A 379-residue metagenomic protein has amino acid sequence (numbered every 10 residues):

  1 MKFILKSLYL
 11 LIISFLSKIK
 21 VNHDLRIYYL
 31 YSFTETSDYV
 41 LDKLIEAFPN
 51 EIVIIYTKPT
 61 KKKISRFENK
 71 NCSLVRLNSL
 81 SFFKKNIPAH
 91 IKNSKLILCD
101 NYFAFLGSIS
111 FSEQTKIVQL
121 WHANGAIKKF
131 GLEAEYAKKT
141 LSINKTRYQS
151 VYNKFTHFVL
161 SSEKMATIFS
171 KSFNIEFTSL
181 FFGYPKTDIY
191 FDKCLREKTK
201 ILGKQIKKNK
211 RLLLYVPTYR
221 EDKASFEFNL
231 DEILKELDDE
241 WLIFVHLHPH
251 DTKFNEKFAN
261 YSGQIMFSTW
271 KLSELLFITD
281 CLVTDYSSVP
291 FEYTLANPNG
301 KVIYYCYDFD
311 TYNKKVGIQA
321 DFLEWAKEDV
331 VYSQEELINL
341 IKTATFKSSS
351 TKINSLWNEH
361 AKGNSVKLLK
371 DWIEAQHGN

Functional and structural regions predicted by a protein language model:
M1-K85, L96: N-terminal pre-catalytic "stem/leader" segment of glycosyltransferase-like enzymes
T36-F48, S172, S179-K257, D329-V331: Conserved catalytic-core segment of nucleotide-activated headgroup transferases in glycan assembly
C72-L141: Extended catalytic core of nucleotide-activated donor transferases of GT-like folds
L77-I91, P249-F291: Donor nucleotide-activated moiety binding/catalytic core segment of transferases that use nucleotide-activated donors
L96-F103, S108-S110, Q114-W121, T269-K315: A donor-sugar binding/catalytic signature common to diverse glycosyltransferases and related nucleotide-sugar
S112-F181, P185-I189: Active-site-proximal region of nucleotide-activated glycan assembly enzymes, centered on histidine/acidic-rich loops
Y261, C281, Y286-W357: Catalytic binding pocket for nucleotide-activated donors in carbohydrate/polymer assembly enzymes
K362-N379: C-terminal alpha-helical cap of glycosyltransferases
